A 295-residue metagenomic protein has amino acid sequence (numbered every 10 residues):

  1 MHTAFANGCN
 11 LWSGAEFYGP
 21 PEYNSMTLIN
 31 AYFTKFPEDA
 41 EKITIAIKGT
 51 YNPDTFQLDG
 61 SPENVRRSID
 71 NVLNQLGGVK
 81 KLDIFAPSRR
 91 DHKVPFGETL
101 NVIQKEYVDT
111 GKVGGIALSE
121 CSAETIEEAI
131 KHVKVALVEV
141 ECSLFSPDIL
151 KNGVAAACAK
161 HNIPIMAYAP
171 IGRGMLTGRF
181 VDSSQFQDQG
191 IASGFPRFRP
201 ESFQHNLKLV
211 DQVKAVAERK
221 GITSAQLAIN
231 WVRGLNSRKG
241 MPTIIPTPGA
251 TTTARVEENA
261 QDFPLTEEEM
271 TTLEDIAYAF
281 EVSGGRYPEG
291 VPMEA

Functional and structural regions predicted by a protein language model:
M1, S25, I29, V65-I69 (+2 more regions): Aromatic/hydrophobic pocket-lining residues that form the small-molecule binding cavity in soluble enzyme cores
M1-A4, G60-G77, S122-E127: Short, acidic/polar
M1-T44, Q185-D188, A295: N-terminal binding-site loop/beta-alpha segment at the start of enzyme catalytic domains that lines or forms
F5-A6, N30-T44, L73-K80, V108 (+1 more regions): Acidic (Asp/Glu)-rich catalytic clusters
W12, L82, I116: Glycine-centered flexible beta-alpha turn that most often forms the glycine-rich phosphate-binding loop
G49-R66, S88-H92: Active-site mouth loops of central-metabolism enzymes
N74-P95: Active-site groove signature of glycoside hydrolases
R90-V282, G290-A295: Beta/alpha (TIM)-barrel catalytic core signal, keyed to glycine-rich beta->alpha loops juxtaposed to Asp/Glu that bind
